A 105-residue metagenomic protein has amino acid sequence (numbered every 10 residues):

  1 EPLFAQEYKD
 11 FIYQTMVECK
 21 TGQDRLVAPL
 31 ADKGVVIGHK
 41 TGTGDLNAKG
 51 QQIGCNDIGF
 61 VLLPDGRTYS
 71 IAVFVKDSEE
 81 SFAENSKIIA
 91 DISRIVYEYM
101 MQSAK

Functional and structural regions predicted by a protein language model:
E1-K105: Penicillin-recognizing serine hydrolase domain
